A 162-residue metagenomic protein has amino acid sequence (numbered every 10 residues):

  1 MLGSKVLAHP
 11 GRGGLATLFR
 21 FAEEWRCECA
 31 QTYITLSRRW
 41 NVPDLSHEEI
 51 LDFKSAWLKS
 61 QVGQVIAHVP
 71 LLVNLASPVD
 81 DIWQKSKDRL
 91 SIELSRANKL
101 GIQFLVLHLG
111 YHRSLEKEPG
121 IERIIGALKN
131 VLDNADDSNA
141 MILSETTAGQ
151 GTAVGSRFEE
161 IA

Functional and structural regions predicted by a protein language model:
M1-V69, V73, S77-I92: N-terminal pre-domain/capping segments
K59, L75-A162: Active-site acidic/histidine proton-transfer and metal-coordination neighborhood in alpha/beta enzyme cores
